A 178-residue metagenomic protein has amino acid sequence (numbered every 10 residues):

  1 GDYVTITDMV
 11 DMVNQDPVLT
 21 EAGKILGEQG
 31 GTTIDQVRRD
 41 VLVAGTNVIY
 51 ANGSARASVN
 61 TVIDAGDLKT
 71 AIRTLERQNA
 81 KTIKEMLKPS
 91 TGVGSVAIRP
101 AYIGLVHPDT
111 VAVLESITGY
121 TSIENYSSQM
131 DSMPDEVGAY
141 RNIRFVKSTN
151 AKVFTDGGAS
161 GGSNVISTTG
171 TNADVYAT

Functional and structural regions predicted by a protein language model:
G1-R99, V106-G138, T149: Flexible, glycine/threonine- and acidic-rich loop/arm segments that mediate assembly and lattice contacts in viral
L105, I117-N125, D131-T178: Long, compositionally biased low-complexity segments
